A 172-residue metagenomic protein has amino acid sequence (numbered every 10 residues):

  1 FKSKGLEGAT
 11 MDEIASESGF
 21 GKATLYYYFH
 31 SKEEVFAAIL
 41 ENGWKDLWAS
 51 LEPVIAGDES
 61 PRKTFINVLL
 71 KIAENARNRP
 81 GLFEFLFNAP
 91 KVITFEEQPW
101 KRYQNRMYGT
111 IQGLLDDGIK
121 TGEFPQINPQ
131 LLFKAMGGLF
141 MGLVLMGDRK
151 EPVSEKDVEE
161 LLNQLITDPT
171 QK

Functional and structural regions predicted by a protein language model:
K2-E34, A38-I39: Helix-turn-helix
S3-E7, D58, R79, T121: Short coil/turn segments at alpha/beta junctions that flank glycine-rich nucleotide-binding fingerprints
M11, E33, A37, E41 (+8 more regions): Short, structured helix-loop boundary elements
A38, N42, E52-N78, L132-M136: Hydrophobic alpha-helical connector segments
K45-W48, E52, N75-N78, F95-T121 (+1 more regions): Amphipathic alpha-helical packing segments from all-alpha helical-bundle domains
E52-P53, L86-T94: Short linear capping/connector segments at secondary-structure termini
E84-N88, E97, K101, I119-N163: Hydrophobic/aromatic-rich alpha-helical bundle segments in the mid-to-C-terminal region
P169-K172: C-terminal effector-binding regulatory domain of bacterial HTH transcription factors
